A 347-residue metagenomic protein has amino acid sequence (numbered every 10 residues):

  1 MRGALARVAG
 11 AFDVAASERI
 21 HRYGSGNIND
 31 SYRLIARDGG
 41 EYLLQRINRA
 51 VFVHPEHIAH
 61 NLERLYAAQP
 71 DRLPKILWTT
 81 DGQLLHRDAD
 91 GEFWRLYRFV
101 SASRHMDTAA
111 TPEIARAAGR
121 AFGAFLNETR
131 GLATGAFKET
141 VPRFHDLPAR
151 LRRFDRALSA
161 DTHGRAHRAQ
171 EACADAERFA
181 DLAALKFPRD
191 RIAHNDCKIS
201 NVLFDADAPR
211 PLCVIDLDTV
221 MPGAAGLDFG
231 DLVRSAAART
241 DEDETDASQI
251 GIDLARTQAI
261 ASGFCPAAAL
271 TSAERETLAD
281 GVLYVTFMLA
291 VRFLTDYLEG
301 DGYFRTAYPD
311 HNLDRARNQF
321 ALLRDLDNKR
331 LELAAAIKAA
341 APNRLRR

Functional and structural regions predicted by a protein language model:
M1-H21: Juxta-kinase regulatory segment immediately upstream of eukaryotic protein kinase catalytic domains
A15-R37: ATP-binding glycine-rich phosphate-binding loop
H21-S25, Q45-E56, S103-R116, G131-N195 (+4 more regions): ATP-dependent phospho-/nucleotidyl transfer catalytic cores
R37-A136: ATP-binding pocket architecture of kinase catalytic cores
Y42, R72, R95, R191 (+2 more regions): Protein kinase-like catalytic core scaffold
S200-D241: Catalytic activation segment of kinase domains across protein kinase-like and atypical kinase folds
G226-A269, Y284-Y303: Active-site activation/catalytic loop segments of kinase-like enzymes and analogous catalytic loops in related
S272-V282: All-alpha amphipathic helical-bundle segments outside canonical DNA-binding/catalytic cores that form hydrophobic
